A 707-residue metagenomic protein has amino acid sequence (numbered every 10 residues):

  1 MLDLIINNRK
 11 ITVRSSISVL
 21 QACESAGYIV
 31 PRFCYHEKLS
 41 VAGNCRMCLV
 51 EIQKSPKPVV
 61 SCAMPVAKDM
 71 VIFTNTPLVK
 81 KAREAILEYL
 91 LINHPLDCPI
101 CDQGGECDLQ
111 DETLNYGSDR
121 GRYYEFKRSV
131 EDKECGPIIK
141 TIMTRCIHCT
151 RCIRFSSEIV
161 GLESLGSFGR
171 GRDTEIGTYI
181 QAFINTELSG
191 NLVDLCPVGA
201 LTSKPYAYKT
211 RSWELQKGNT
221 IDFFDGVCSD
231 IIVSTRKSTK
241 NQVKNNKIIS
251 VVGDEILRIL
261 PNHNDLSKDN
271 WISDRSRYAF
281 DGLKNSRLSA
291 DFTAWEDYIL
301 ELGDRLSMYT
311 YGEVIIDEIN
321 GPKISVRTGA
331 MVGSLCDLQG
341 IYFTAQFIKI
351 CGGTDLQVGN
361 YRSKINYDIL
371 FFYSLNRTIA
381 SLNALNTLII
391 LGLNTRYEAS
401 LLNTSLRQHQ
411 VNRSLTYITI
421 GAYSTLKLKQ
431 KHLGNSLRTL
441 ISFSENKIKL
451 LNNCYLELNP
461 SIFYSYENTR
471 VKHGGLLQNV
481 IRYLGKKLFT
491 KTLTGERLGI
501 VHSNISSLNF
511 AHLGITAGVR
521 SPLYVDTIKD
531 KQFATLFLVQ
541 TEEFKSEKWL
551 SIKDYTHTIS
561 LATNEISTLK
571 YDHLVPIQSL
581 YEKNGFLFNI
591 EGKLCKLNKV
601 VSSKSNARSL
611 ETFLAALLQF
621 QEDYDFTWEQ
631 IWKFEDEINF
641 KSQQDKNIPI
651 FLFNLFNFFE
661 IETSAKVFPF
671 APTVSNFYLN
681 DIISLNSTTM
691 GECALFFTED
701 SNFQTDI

Functional and structural regions predicted by a protein language model:
M1-E24, R32, H36, E51-S55 (+6 more regions): N-terminal export/assembly segments and adjacent metallocofactor-ligating motifs of anaerobic energy-metabolism
Y28: Glycine-rich N-terminal segment of FAD-binding domains in flavoprotein oxidoreductases, spanning the beta-loop-helix
L39-S40: AMP-binding (ANL) adenylation modules
C45-P65: N-terminal single-stranded DNA-binding subdomain of primase/primase-helicase replication proteins
M64-I72, L594: Acidic/polar active-site rim loop that often engages polyanionic ligands
N360-K646, D706-I707: Non-catalytic alpha/beta scaffold blocks inside enzyme catalytic domains
K646-N676: Acidic, Ser/Thr-rich low-complexity intrinsically disordered segments
